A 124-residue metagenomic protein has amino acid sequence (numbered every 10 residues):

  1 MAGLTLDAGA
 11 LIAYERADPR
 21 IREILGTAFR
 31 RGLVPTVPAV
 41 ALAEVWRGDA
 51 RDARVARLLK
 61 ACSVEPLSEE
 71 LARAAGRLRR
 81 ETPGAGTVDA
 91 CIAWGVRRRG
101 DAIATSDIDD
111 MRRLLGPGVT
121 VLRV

Functional and structural regions predicted by a protein language model:
M1-V37, W46-K60, V124: Short, well-structured N-terminal submotif of metal-dependent ribonuclease cores
A10-L11, A41-L42, L71, I92 (+1 more regions): Alpha-helix capping/helix-boundary segments
R31-V34, A61-S63, R97-A102: Short active-site oxyanion
V45, G86-A102: Acidic, metal-associated active-site segment
G48-R51, S106-D110: Short, polar loop motifs at secondary-structure junctions
A56, M111-P117: Short loop/helix-cap segments at secondary-structure boundaries that form the rim of catalytic
A61-T82, I108: Acidic catalytic patch
